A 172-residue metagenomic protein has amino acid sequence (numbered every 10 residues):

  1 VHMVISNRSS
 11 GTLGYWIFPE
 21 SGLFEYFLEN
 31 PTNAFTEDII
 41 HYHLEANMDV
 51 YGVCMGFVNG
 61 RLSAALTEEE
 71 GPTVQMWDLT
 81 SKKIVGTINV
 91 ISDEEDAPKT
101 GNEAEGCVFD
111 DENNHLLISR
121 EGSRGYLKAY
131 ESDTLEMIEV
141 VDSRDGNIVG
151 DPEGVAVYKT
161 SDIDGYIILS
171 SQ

Functional and structural regions predicted by a protein language model:
V1, L44-R61, D93-N114, N147-D162: Beta-rich, blade/repeat-based domains predominating in secreted/periplasmic proteins but also intracellular
S6-S9, T67-G71, S119-G122, S170-Q172: Short loop/turn segments immediately following the C-termini of beta-strands
S6-V58: Asp-box/WD-like beta-propeller blade repeats and closely related beta-sheet repeat scaffolds
G11-L13, G71-V74, R124-L127: Structural signal for beta-propeller blades
W16-T32, D78-V85, A129-E136: Short loop/turn segments immediately following beta-strands, especially the blade-tip and inter-blade linker loops
T36-L44, K83-P98, E136-G146: A short beta-strand motif characteristic of beta-propeller blades
C107-D133, M137: Oxyanion-binding "anion nests"
